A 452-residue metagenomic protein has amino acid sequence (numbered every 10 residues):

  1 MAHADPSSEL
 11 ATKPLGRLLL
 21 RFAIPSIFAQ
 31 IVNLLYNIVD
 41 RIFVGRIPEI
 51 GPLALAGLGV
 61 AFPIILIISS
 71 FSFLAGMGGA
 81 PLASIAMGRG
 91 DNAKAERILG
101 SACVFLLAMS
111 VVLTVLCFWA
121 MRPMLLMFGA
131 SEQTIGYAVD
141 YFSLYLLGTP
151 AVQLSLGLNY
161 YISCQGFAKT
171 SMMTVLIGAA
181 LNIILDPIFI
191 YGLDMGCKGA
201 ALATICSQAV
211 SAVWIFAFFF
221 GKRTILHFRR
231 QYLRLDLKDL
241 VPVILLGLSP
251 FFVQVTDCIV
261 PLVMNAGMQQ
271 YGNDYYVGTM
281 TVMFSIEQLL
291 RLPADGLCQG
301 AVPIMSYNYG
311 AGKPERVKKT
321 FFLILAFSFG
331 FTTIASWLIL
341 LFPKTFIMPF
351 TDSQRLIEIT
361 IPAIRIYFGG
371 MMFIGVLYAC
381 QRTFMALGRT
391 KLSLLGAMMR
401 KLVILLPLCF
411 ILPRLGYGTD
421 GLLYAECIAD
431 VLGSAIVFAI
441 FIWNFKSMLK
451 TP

Functional and structural regions predicted by a protein language model:
M1-S26, A83-P150, D194-G247, M305-G370 (+1 more regions): Short alpha-helical transmembrane segments in multi-pass integral membrane proteins
I27-P81, Y145-V152, V241-N308, S328-A335 (+3 more regions): Transmembrane helix-bundle signature of multi-pass secondary active exporters and lipid flippases
A29, N33, N37-V44, S69-G76 (+18 more regions): Alpha-helical transmembrane segments and their lipid-water interface positions in multi-pass membrane proteins
L35-I38, R46, P52, A86-R89 (+6 more regions): Helix-loop interface residues and adjacent transmembrane-helix termini in multi-pass membrane transporters, primarily
L55-V115, V152-S171, T279-W337, L341-P343 (+2 more regions): Small-residue-rich hydrophobic transmembrane alpha-helices
Y145-S163, S171-A179, A200-V213, D295-C298 (+3 more regions): Short runs within selected transmembrane alpha-helices of multi-pass transporters and secretion channels
L158-G166, D186-M195: Membrane-water interface regions at transmembrane-helix termini and the short interhelical loops of multi-pass membrane
